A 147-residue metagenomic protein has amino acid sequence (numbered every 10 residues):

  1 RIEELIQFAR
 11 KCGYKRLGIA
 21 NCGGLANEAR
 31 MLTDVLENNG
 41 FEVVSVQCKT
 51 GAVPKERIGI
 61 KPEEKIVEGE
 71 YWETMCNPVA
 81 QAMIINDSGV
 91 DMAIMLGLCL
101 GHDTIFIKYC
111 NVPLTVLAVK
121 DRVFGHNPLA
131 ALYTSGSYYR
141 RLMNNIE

Functional and structural regions predicted by a protein language model:
R1-R16, G23-E28: Electropositive, gly/pro-rich neighborhoods at or near active sites that engage anionic ligands
G18-A20, M92: Conserved beta-strand elements of the Class I
N21-A29, G51, L96-T104: Gly/Ser/Thr-rich loops at beta-strand to alpha-helix junctions that form or flank small-molecule/cofactor-binding
E28-Q81: Long, charge-dense
E28-V35, D103-V112: Short Gly/Thr/Asp-enriched flexible loops that form oxyanion-binding sites at enzyme active sites
E42-K49, Y109-N127: Short, acidic/small-residue loops that bind anionic groups at enzyme active sites
M75-V90, L98-G101: A short, acidic, amphipathic alpha-helical segment used as a generic capping/interface helix at domain edges
T115-E147: C-terminal functional extensions of proteins
